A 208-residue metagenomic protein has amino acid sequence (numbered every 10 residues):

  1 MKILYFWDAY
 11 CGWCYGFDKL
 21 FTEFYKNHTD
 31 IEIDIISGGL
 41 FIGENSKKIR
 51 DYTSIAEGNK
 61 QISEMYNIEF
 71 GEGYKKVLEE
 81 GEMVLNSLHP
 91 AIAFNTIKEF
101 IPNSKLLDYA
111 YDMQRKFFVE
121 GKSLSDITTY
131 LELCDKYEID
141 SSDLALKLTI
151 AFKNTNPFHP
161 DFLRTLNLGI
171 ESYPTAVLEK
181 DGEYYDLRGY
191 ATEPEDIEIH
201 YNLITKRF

Functional and structural regions predicted by a protein language model:
M1-L4: Extreme N-terminal starter segment of soluble prokaryotic enzymes
F6, D34-I36, V177-E179: Solvent-exposed beta-strand sheet faces enriched in polar/charged residues
F6-K19: Conserved redox-active cysteine motifs that mediate thiol-disulfide chemistry, especially di-cysteine Cys-X(1-2)-Cys
C11, F41, Y184: Surface-exposed, flexible loop/turn segments at secondary-structure boundaries
D18-F117: Structural alpha/beta surface segment adjacent to cysteine/selenocysteine redox centers across thiol/disulfide enzymes
D18-Y25, R115-F208: C-terminal cap of thioredoxin/glutaredoxin-like
